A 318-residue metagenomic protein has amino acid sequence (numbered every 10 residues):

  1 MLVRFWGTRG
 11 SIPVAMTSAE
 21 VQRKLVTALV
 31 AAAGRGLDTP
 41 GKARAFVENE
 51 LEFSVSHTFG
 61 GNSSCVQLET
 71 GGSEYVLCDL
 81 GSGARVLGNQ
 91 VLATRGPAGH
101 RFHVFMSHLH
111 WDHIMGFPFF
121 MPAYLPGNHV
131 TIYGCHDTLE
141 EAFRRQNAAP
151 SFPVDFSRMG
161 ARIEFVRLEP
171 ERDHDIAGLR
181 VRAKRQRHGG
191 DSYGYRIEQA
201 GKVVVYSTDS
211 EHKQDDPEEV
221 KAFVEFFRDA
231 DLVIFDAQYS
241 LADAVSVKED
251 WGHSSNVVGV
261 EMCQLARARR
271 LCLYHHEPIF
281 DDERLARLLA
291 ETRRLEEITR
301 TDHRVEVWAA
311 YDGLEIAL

Functional and structural regions predicted by a protein language model:
M1-V205, V224, D282-L318: Binuclear metal-dependent hydrolase catalytic cores
V14-L29, K213-Q214, A242-G252: Acidic/histidine-rich helix-loop elements that form or flank divalent-metal/phosphate-binding sites at the catalytic
S54, Q214-Y311: Cap/insert and terminal regions of metallo-dependent hydrolase folds
G71, C135, D209-E211, H276-E277: Short strand-loop junctions, especially beta-strand C-caps/beta-turns that link beta-sheets to coils or alpha-helices
C78, S107, Y206-T208, F235-A237 (+1 more regions): Active-site flanking residues adjacent to catalytic metal/cofactor-binding acidic residues
G83, H110, R187, E211 (+2 more regions): Catalytic metal-binding/acid-base residues of hydrolase active sites
V204-S210, V245: Short, basic, glycine/proline-bearing loop/turn elements
